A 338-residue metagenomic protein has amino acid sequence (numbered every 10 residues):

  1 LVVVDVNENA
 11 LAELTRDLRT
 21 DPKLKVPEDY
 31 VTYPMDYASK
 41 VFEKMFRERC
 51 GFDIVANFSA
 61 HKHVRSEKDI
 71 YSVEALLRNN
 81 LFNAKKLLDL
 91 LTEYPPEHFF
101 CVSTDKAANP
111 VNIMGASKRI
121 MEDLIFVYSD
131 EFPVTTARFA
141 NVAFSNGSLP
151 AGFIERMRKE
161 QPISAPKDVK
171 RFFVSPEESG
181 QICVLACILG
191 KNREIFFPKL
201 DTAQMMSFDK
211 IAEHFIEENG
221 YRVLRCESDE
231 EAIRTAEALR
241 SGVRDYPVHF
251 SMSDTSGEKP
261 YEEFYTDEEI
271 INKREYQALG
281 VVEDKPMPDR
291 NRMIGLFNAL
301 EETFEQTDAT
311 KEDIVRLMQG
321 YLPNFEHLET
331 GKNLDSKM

Functional and structural regions predicted by a protein language model:
L1-G51, F264: N-terminal Rossmann/SDR dinucleotide-binding element
V3, R19, Y37-R78, E93: NAD(P)H-binding glycine-rich loop region in Rossmannoid oxidoreductase-like domains and their noncatalytic homologs
D5-V6, T104, L200: Cofactor-binding loop segments of dinucleotide-utilizing enzymes, especially the Rossmann-like FAD- and NAD(P)+-binding
N9-A10, A38-F42, H63-S66, A84 (+5 more regions): Flexible loop/turn segments at secondary-structure boundaries
T32, L76, F99, V134-A137: Hydrophobic/aromatic anchor residues within beta-strands of the central parallel beta-sheet of Rossmann-like
N57, H63-S66, I70-R119, V127: Conserved Rossmann-fold NAD(P)-dependent oxidoreductase catalytic core, especially the SDR/UDP-sugar
D123-M338: Strand-loop microenvironment adjacent to phosphate/nucleotide-handling motifs in alpha/beta enzyme folds
